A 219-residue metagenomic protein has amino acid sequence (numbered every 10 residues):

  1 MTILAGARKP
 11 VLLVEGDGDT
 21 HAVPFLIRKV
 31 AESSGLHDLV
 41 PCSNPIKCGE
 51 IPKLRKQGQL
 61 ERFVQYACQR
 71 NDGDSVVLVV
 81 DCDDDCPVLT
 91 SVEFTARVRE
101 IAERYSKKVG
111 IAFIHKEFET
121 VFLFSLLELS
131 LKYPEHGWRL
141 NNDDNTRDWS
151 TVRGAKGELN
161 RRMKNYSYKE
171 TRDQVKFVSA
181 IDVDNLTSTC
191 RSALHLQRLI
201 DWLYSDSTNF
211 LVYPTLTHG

Functional and structural regions predicted by a protein language model:
T2-K9, T20-G49, Q57-G219: C-terminal accessory helical subdomains adjacent to catalytic cores in phosphodiester- and nucleotide-handling enzymes
L12-E15: Short hydrophobic beta-strand that contains or immediately precedes a catalytic carboxylate
